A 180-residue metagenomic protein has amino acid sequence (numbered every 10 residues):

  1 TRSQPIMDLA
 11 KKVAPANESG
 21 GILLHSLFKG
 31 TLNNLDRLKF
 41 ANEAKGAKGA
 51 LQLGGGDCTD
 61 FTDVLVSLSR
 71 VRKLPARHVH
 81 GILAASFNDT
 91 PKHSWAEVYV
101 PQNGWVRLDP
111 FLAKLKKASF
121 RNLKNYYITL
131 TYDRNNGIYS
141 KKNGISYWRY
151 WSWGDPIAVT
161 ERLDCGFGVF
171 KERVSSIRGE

Functional and structural regions predicted by a protein language model:
T1-G56, V64, W151, D155-G179: Secondary-structure boundary elements
F61-R149: Hydrophobic/aromatic-rich core segments of domains that either
